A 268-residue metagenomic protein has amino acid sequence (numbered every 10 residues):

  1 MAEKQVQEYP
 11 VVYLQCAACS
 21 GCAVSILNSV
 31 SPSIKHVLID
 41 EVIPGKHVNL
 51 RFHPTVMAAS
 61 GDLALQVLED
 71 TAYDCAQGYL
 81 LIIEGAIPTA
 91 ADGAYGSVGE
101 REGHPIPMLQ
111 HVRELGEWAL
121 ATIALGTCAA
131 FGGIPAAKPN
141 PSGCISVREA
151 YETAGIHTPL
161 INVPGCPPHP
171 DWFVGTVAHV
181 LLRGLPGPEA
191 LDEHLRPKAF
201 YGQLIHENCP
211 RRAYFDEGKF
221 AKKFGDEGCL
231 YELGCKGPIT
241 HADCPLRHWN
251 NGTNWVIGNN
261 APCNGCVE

Functional and structural regions predicted by a protein language model:
M1-G234, P238-H241: Iron-sulfur-associated redox domains of electron-transfer enzymes in respiratory and anaerobic energy metabolism
E227-E268: C-terminal, charge/polar-rich interaction regions
